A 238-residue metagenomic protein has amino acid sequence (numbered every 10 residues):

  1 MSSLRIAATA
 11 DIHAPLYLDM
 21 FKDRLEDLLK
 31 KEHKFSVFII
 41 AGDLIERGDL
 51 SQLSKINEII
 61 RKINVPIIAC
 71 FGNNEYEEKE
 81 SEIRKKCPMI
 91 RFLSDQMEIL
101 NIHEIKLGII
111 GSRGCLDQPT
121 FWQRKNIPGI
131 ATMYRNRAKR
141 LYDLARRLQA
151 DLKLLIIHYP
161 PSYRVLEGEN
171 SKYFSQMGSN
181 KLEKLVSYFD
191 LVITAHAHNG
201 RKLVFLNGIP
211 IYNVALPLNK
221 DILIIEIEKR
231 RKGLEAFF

Functional and structural regions predicted by a protein language model:
M1-V65, Y76-E78, R146-L152, F238: N-terminal active-site segment of His-dependent metallophosphoesterases
S2-S3, E98-H103, T132, E183-Y188 (+1 more regions): Binuclear metal-dependent phosphoesterase catalytic core
A8-A10, F38-D43, I67-N73, R91-D95 (+3 more regions): Active-site neighborhood of phospho(di)ester-bond hydrolases with catalytic His/Asp-centered motifs
A10, L53-I60, P66-M89, E98-L100 (+2 more regions): Basic, amphipathic N-terminal segments that precede the first structured/catalytic domain
I12-A14, E78-K172, A215-L216: Conserved catalytic scaffold of divalent metal-dependent phosphoesterases
H13-D19, I45-L50, N73-S81, M97-N101 (+4 more regions): Active-site environment of divalent metal-dependent phosphoester hydrolases
K22-R24, S51-I59, K86, I90 (+1 more regions): Charged helix-capping and loop-helix junction motifs
N57-N64, R164-N180, L206-L218: Short, electropositive alpha-helical surface patch
